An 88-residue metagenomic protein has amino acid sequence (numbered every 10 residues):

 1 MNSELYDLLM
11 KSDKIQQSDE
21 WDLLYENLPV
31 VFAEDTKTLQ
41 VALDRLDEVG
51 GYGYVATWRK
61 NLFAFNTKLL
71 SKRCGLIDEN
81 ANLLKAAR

Functional and structural regions predicted by a protein language model:
M1-E26: Acidic-basic catalytic patches of nuclease active cores, encompassing PD-(D/E)XK and other metal-cofactor nuclease
Y6, Q40-D47, N66-T67: Short amphipathic alpha-helical segments and helix-helix/interface helices
D19-L46: Conserved catalytic cores of phosphodiester-cleaving nucleases, focusing on short active-site segments
L28-P29, G51-Y54: Short active-site oxyanion
V49-Y52, K72: Short glycine-/polar-rich loops that comprise or flank the Walker A/P-loop and associated switch/sensor motifs
V55-R59: Short beta-strand/turn micro-motifs composed of small residues that flank or help shape donor/cofactor-binding pockets
K60-R88: Domain-level recognition of nuclease-like catalytic cores that cleave nucleotide substrates
